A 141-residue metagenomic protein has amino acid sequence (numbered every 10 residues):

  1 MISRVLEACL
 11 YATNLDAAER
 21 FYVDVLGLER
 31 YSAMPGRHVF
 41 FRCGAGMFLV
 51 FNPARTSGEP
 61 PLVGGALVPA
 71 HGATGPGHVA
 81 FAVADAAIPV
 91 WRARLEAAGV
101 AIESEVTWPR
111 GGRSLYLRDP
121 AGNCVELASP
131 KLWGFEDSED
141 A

Functional and structural regions predicted by a protein language model:
M1, R92-A141: Vicinal oxygen chelate
M1-D16, P76-V79, V83, K131-A141: N-terminal beta-strand motif that seeds the catalytic metal site of vicinal oxygen chelate
L6, G27, G36-R37, G77 (+1 more regions): Residue-level marker for the onset of beta-strands and adjacent loop->beta junctions in well-ordered domains
C9-S57: Core segments of cupin and vicinal oxygen chelate
A17, A86-W91: Short, conserved charged micro-motifs
H38, M47, A80, S114-Y116: Short hydrophobic/aromatic beta-strand element in the GNAT-like acyltransferase core that lines or flanks the acyl-donor
H38-V39, A45, R55, L67 (+1 more regions): Amphipathic alpha-helical "stalk" segments
P53, V63-A82: Helix-adjacent hinge/juxtasegments
